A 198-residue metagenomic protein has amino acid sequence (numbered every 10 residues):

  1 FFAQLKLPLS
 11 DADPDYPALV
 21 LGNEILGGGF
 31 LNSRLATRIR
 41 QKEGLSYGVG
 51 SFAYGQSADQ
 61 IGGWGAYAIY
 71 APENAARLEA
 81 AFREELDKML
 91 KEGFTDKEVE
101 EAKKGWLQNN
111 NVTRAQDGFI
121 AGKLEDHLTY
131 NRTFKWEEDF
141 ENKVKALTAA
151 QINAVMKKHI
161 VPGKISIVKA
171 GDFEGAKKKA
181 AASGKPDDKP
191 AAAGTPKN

Functional and structural regions predicted by a protein language model:
F1-N32: His/Glu-based metal-binding/catalytic segments typifying zinc-dependent metallopeptidases
F1-S10, A36-A146, P162-G171, K178-T195: M16 family metallopeptidases and their MPP-like homologs
P14-G22, V144, T148-Q151, M156 (+1 more regions): PPIase-associated folding chaperone regions across multiple families
G22-N23, A36, R40, R83 (+2 more regions): Generic solvent-exposed, charged/amphipathic alpha-helical segments that serve as macromolecular interface scaffolds
I25, H127, H159: Conserved catalytic core of Hanks-type protein kinase domains
